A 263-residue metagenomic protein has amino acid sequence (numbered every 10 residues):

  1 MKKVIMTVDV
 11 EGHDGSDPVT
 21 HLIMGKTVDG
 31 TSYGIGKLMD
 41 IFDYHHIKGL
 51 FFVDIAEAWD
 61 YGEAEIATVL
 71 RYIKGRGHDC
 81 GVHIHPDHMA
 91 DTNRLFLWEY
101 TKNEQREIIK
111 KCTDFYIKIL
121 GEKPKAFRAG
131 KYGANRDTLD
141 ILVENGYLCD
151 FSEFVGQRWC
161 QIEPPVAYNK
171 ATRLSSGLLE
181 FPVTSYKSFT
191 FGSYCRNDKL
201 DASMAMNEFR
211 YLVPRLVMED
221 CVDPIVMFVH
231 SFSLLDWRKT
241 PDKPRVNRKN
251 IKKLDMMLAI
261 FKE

Functional and structural regions predicted by a protein language model:
M1-R76, I260: Active-site beta->alpha N-cap acidic-glycine motif
K3-D14, I23, V28, H85-D87 (+1 more regions): Active-site groove signature of glycoside hydrolases
D9, F42, H83, F127 (+3 more regions): Conserved, mostly hydrophobic/aromatic
S16-I23, D60-Y61, A90-T101, S193-N197 (+1 more regions): Surface-exposed, active-site-proximal loop segments in enzymatic domains
I35-M39, I66-R71, R106-D114, L139 (+2 more regions): Generic structural signal for well-ordered alpha-helices, preferentially at hydrophobic/aromatic core positions
K48, F52-G133, S185, D223-L234: Metal-dependent polysaccharide deacetylase catalytic core of the NodB/CE4 family, i.e., the active-site-bearing domain
R128-C221: Active-site-adjacent pocket scaffolds in enzyme catalytic domains
K199-E263: C-terminal domain-boundary segment and adjacent tail
